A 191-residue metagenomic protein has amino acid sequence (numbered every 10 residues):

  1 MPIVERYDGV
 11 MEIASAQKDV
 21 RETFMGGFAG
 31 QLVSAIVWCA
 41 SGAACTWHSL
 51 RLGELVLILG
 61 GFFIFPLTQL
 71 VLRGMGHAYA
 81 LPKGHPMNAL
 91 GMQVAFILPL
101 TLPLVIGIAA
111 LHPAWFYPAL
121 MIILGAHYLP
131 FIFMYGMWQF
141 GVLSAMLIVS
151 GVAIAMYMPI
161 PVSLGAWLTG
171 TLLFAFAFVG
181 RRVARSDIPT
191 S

Functional and structural regions predicted by a protein language model:
M1-T23: Short, Lys/Arg-rich, polar N-terminal cytosolic tail immediately upstream of the first transmembrane signal-anchor
A16, Q69-G84, A126-M134, A177-R185: C-terminal ends of transmembrane helices
V20-G30, G84-M92, A109-W115, I132-G141: Short, amphipathic, aromatic/basic-enriched membrane-interface segments that mark the entry/exit of transmembrane
S34-W38, V94-V105, S144-V149: Core segments of transmembrane alpha-helices that mediate helix-helix packing or line hydrophobic substrate/ligand
A35-A89, A95: Selected alpha-helical membrane-embedding segments in polytopic membrane proteins
G42-L55, I106-W115, A155-S163: Helix-coil boundary and interhelical linker segments in multi-pass alpha-helical membrane proteins
L102-I148: Membrane-proximal helix-loop-helix units in multi-pass membrane proteins
F140-S191: Terminal transmembrane helical module of multi-pass membrane proteins
